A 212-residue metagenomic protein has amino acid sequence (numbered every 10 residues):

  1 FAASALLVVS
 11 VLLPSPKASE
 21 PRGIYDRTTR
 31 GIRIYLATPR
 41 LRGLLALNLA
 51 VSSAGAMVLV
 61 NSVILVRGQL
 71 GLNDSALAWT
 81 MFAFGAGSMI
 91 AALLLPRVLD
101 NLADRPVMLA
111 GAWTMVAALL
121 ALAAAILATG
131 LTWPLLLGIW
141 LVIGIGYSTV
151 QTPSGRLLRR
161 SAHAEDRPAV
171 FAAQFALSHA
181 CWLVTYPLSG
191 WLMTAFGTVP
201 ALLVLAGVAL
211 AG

Functional and structural regions predicted by a protein language model:
F1-G212: Alpha-helical transmembrane-bundle signature of multi-pass membrane transport and export proteins
